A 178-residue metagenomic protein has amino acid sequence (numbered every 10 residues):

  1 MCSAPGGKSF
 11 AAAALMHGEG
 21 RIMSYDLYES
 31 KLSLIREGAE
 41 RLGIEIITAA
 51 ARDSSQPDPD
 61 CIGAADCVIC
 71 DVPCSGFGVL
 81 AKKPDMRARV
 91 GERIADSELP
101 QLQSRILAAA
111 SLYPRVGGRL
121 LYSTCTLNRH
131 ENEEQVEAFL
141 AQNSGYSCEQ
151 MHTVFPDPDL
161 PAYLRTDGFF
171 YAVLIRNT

Functional and structural regions predicted by a protein language model:
M1-T178: S-adenosylmethionine
